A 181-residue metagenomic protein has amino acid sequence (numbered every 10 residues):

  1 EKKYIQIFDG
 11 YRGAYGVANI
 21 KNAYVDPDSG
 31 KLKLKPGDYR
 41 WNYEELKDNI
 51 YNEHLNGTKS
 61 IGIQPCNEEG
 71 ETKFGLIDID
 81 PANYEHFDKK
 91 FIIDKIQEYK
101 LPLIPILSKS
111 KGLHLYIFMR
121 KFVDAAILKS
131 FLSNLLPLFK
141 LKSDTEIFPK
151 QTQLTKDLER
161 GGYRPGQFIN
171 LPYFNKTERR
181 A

Functional and structural regions predicted by a protein language model:
E1-F74, A82-I92, P149, Q167-F168 (+1 more regions): DNA replication initiation on ssDNA origins
D28, K111, T177-A181: Short acidic (Asp/Glu) and glycine-rich catalytic loops that position anionic groups and cofactors
G62, K100, K156: Sparse, context-dependent recognition of short Cys/His-centered cofactor- or disulfide-binding micro-motifs
I63-C66, L103-S110, E146-K150: Short beta-strand
L76-I77, I96, P102-F131, G162-F174: Histidine-centered divalent-metal-coordination microenvironment in nucleic-acid enzymes
E85-E98, F118-E146, T177-A181: Helical (often loop-to-helix) elements that flank the catalytic cores of nucleotide-handling enzymes
K142-A181: Catalytic "initiation/cleavage/transfer" segments centered on a nucleophilic residue and adjacent nucleic-acid-engaging
